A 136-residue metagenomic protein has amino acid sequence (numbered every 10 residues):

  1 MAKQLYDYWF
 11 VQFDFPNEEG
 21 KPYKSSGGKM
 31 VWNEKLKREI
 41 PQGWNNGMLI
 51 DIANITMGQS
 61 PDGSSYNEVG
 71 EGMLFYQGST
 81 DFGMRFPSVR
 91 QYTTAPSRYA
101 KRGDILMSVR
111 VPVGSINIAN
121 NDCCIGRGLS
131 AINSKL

Functional and structural regions predicted by a protein language model:
M1-E19: Amphipathic alpha-helical coiled-coil/heptad-repeat segments
M1-L5, G27-S60: Non-catalytic DNA-recognition/assembly elements of restriction-modification systems
Y6-W9, W44-N46, Y92, D104: Tryptophan-centered motif/residue detector
F13-E19, S60-Y66, N117-A119: Intrinsically disordered, low-complexity boundary segments flanking structured domains
F15-V31: Intrinsic disorder at enzyme termini
S25, N45-F86, A95: Low-complexity, Lys/Gly-biased intrinsically disordered segments
Q42, L74, C123: Residues that recognize and position ribonucleotide moieties
Q77-S79, G83-L136: A short beta-sheet element
